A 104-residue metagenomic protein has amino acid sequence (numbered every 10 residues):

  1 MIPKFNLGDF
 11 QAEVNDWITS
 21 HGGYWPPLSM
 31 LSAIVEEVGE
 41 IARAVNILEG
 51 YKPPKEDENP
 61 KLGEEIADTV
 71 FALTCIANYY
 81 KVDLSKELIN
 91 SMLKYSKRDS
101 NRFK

Functional and structural regions predicted by a protein language model:
M1-I66, V70-K104: Flexible "arm" and connector segments at domain edges
